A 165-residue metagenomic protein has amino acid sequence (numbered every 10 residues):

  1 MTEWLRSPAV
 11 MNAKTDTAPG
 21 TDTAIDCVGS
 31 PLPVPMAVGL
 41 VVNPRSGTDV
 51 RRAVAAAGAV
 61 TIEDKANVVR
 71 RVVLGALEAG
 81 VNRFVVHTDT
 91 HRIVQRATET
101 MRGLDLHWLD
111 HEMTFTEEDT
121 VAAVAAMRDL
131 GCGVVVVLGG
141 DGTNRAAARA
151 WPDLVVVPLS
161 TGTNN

Functional and structural regions predicted by a protein language model:
T2-S7, N12: Low-acidity, Ser/Thr- and Arg-rich intrinsically disordered low-complexity segments
W4, D22-V134: ATP/NTP phosphate-donor binding region
V10, E117-E118, V155: Structured catalytic/translocation cores of nucleotide/phosphate-coupled proteins
N12, N43, N67, N82 (+2 more regions): Detector for Asparagine
T15-T17, T21: Short, low-complexity S/T/E/D/G/P-rich linear segments that nucleate or cap local secondary structure
P44-R45, T90, G140-G142, G162: Short glycine-rich anion-binding loops that position phosphate/pyrophosphate groups of nucleotides and phosphorylated
V134-L138, R145-N165: Short, acidic/small-residue loops that bind anionic groups at enzyme active sites
